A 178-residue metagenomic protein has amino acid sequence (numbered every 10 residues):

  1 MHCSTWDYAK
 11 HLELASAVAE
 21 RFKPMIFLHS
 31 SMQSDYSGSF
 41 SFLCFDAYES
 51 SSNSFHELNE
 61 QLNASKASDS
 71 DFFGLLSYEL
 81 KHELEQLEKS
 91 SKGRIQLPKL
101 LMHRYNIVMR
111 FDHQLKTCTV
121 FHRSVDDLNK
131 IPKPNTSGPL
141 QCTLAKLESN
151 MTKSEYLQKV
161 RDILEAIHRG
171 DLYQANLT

Functional and structural regions predicted by a protein language model:
M1-T178: Signature of the chorismate-utilizing enzyme
